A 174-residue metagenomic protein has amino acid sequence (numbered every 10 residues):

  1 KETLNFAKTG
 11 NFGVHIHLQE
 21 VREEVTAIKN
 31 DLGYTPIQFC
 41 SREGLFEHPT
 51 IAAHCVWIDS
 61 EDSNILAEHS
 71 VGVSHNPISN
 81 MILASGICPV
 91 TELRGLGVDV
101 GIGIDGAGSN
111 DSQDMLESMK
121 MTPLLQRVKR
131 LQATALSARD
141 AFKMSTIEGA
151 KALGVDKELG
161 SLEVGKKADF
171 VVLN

Functional and structural regions predicted by a protein language model:
K1-G72, A84-V100, K157: Histidine/acidic residue-rich metal-binding segments in metalloenzymes
E20, P77-M81, G106-G108: Short, acidic/turn-prone active-site loops that include or flank metal/cofactor- and phosphate-binding residues
R42-L45, P49, T91-N174: His/Asp/Glu-enriched, well-ordered alpha-helical/loop segment that forms or immediately abuts the divalent-metal
T50-A52, P77-M81, K151: Short, flexible loop segments at the rims of nucleotide/cofactor-binding pockets, characterized by
C55, N76, T122-L124: Generic beta-structure capping elements
S74-N76, L173: Replace "UDP/GDP/ADP/TDP-sugars" with "nucleotide-sugars
I82-S85, D111: Secondary-structure boundary/capping motif
